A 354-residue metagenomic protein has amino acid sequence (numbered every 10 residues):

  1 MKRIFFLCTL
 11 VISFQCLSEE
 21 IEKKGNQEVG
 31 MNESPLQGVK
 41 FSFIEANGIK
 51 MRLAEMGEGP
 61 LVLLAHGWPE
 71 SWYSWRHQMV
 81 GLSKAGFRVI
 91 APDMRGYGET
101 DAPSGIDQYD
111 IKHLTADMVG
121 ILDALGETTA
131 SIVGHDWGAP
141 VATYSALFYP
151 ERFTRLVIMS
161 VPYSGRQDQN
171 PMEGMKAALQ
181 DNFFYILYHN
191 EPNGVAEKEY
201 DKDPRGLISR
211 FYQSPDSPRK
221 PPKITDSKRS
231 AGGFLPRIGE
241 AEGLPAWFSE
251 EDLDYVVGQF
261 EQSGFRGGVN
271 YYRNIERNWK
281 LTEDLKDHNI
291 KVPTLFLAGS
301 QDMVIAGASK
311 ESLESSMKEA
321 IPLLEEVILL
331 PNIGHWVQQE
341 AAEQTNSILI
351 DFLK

Functional and structural regions predicted by a protein language model:
K2-L7: Sec-dependent signal peptide recognition, specifically the positively charged N-region followed immediately by
N26-V39, K50-M51, Y97-V133, W137-E325: Flexible "cap/lid" subdomain of the alpha/beta-hydrolase fold that forms the substrate-access gate
I49-D101: Conserved HGGG/HGGXW glycine-rich cap/lid loop of the alpha/beta-hydrolase fold
L63, I90-P92, H135, M159 (+2 more regions): The conserved SAM/SAH-binding core of class I Rossmann-like methyltransferase domains, concentrating on the hydrophobic
L323-K354: Catalytic active-site module of serine/aspartate enzymes centered on a nucleophile-bearing elbow/loop
